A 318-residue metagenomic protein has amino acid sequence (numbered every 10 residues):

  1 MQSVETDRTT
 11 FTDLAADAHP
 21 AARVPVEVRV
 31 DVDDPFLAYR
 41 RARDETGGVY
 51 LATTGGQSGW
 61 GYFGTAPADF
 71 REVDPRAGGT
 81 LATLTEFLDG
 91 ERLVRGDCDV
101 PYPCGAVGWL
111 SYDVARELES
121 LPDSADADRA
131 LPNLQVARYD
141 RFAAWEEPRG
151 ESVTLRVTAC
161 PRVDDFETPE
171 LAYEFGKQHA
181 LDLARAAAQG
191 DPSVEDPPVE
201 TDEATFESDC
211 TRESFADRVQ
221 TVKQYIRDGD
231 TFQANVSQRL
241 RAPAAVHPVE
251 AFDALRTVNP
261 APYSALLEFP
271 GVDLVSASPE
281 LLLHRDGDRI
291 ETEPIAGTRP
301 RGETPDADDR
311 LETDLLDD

Functional and structural regions predicted by a protein language model:
Q2-D318: Extended alpha-helical targeting/anchoring segments, especially N-terminal organellar/secretory targeting helices
